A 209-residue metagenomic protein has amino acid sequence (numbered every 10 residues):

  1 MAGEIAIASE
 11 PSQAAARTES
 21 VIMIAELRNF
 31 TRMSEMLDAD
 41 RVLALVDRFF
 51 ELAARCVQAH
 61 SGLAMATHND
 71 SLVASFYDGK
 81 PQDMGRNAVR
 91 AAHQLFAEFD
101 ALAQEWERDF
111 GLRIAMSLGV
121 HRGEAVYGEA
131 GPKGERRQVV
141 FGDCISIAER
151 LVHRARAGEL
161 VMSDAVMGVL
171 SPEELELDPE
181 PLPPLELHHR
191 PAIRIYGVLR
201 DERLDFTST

Functional and structural regions predicted by a protein language model:
M1-G3, A97, R156-T209: Intrinsically disordered, glycine/charged-rich C-terminal tails and inter-domain linkers that flank nucleotidyl cyclase
A2-A8, D100-L102: Short gly/ser/thr-rich secondary-structure transition/capping motifs
A8-N87: Catalytic NTP-binding/metal-coordinating core of nucleotidyl cyclase/transferase enzymes
V46-S61, D78-L118, R122, D143-I145 (+1 more regions): Alpha-helical scaffold within the catalytic cores of cyclic-nucleotide enzymes
H68-N69, R108-S117, L160-D164: Acidic/histidine metal-binding catalytic segments
F76-M84, L118-R137, A157: Catalytic strand-loop-helix junctions within cyclic-nucleotide turnover domains
H121, D143-G168: Catalytic/regulatory signature loops of cyclic-dinucleotide turnover enzymes and related class III nucleotidyl cyclases
A130-G142, L175-P179: Short, surface-exposed loop/helix-turn segments at secondary-structure junctions that function as lids/hinges flanking
